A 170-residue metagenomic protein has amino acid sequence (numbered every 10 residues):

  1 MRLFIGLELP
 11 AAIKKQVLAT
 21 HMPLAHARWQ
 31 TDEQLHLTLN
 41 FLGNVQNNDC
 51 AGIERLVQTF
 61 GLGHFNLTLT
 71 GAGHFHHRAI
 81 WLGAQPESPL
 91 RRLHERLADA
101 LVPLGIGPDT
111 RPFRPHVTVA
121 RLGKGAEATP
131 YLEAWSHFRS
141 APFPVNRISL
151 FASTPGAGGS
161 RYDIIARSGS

Functional and structural regions predicted by a protein language model:
M1-S170: Histidine-dependent nucleotide/RNA phosphoesterase domain, centered on the 2H-phosphoesterase fold with its duplicated
